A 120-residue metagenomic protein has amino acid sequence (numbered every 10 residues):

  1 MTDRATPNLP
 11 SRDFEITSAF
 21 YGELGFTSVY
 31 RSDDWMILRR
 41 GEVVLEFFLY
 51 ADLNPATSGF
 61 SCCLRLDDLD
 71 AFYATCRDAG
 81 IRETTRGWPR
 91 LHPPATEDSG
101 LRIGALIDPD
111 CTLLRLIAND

Functional and structural regions predicted by a protein language model:
M1-D3, N54-G59, E97-D98: Short glycine-enriched loop/turn motifs at secondary-structure junctions
M1-E15, C62, I117-D120: N-terminal beta-strand motif that seeds the catalytic metal site of vicinal oxygen chelate
T6-N8, I37, S61-C63, I103-A105: Short aromatic/hydrophobic contact patches that present stacked aromatics for nucleic-acid/ligand binding
T17-G22, C111: Conserved active-site tyrosine of GNAT-family acetyltransferases
L24-S28, I81: Conserved acetyl-CoA-binding loop of GNAT-fold acetyltransferases
V29-F60, L64, L113-A118: Conserved short beta-strand elements that form part of the metal-binding/catalytic scaffold of enzyme active sites
L64-D110: Vicinal oxygen chelate
